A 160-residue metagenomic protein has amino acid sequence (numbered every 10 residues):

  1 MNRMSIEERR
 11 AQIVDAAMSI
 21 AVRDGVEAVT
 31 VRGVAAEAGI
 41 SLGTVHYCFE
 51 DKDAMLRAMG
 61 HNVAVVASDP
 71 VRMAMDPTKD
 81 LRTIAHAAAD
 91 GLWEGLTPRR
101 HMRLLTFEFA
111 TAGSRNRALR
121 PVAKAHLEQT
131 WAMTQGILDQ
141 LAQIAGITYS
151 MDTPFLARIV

Functional and structural regions predicted by a protein language model:
M1-E8, A142: N-terminal intrinsically disordered/low-complexity leader segments
R9, K52, M59, V63 (+4 more regions): Hydrophobic/aromatic residues within well-ordered alpha-helical segments
R9-Q12, A16-A58: Helix-turn-helix
A16-D24, P70-A74, L105, F109 (+1 more regions): Solvent-exposed, amphipathic alpha-helical segments
G25, R115-R117: Short loop-to-helix capping motifs
F49, E108-R115: Short helix-capping/turn signature of helix-turn-helix
A58-H61, V71-M102, T153-V160: Hydrophobic alpha-helical connector segments
P98-F107, R117-Q143, F155: Amphipathic alpha-helical packing segments from all-alpha helical-bundle domains
